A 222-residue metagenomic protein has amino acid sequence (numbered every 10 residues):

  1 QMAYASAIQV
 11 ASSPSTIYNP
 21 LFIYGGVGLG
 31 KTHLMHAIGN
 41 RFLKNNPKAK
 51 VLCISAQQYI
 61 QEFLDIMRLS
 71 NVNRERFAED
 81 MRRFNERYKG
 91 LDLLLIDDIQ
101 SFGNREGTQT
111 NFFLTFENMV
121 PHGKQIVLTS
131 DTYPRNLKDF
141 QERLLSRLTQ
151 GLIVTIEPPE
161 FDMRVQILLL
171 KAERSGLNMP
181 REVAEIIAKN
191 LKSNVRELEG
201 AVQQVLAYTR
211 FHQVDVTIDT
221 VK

Functional and structural regions predicted by a protein language model:
Q1-L21, N40: Pre-Walker A (pre-P-loop) alpha-helix and adjacent loop at the N terminus of AAA/AAA+ ATPase modules, a conserved
S15-H36: Walker A/P-loop nucleotide-binding motif
L43, K48-L93, E106: Short glycine-rich substrate-engagement loop in P-loop NTPases that contacts/grips substrate
I66-R68, P134-Q150: Short regulatory helix/loop adjacent to the ATP-binding pocket of P-loop NTPases
Q100-F113, L137-F140: Conserved ATPase-coupling elements of RecA-like P-loop NTPase cores
T132, G151, M163-N178, Y208: Conserved AAA+ ATPase "sensor/coupling" helix adjacent to the nucleotide-binding pocket
N136-K138, G151-M163: Conserved AAA+ ATPase "SRH/arginine-finger" region at the nucleotide-binding site
L169-E173, E182-N190, R196-F211: C-terminal helical "lid" of AAA+/P-loop NTPase domains
